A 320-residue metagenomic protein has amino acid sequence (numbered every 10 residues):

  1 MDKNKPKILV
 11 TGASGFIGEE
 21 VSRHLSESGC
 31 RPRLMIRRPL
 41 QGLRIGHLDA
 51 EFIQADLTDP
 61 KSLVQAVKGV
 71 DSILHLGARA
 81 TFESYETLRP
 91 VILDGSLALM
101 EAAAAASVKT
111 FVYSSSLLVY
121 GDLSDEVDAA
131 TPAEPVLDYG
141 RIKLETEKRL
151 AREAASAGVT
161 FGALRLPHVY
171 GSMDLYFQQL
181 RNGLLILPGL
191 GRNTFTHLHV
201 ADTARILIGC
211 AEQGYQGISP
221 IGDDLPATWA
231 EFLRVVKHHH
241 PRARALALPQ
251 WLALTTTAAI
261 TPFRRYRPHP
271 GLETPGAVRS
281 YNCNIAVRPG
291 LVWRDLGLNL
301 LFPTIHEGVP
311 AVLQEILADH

Functional and structural regions predicted by a protein language model:
I8-S28: N-terminal Rossmann NAD(P)H-binding glycine-rich loop of SDR-like oxidoreductase domains
Q41-G46, A50-L97, A102, Y120: NAD(P)H-binding glycine-rich loop region in Rossmannoid oxidoreductase-like domains and their noncatalytic homologs
D94-D138, G162: Conserved Rossmann-fold NAD(P)-dependent oxidoreductase catalytic core, especially the SDR/UDP-sugar
E147-S172: Conserved beta-loop-beta element that borders a ligand/cofactor-binding pocket
G171, L190-A211, G217-P220: Substrate-positioning beta->alpha
T194-A201, S219-H239, P249-A258, P303: Substrate-binding strand-loop-helix patch in Rossmann-like NAD(P)-dependent oxidoreductase/epimerase domains
K237-C283: Terminal hydrophobic/aromatic helix or amphipathic segment near a protein terminus
V287-D295, N299-H320: Amphipathic terminal alpha-helices
